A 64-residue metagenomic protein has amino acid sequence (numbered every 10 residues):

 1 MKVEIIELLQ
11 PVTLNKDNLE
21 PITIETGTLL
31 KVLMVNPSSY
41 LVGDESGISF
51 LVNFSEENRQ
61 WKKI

Functional and structural regions predicted by a protein language model:
M1-N18, L33-N36, L41, V52-I64: SH3-family beta-barrel domains
E20-M34: Conserved beta-strand/loop element in small beta-rich adapter and peptidoglycan-binding domains
E45-G47: Glycine-centered tight beta-turn/hairpin loop motif at sheet-sheet or coil-to-beta transitions
